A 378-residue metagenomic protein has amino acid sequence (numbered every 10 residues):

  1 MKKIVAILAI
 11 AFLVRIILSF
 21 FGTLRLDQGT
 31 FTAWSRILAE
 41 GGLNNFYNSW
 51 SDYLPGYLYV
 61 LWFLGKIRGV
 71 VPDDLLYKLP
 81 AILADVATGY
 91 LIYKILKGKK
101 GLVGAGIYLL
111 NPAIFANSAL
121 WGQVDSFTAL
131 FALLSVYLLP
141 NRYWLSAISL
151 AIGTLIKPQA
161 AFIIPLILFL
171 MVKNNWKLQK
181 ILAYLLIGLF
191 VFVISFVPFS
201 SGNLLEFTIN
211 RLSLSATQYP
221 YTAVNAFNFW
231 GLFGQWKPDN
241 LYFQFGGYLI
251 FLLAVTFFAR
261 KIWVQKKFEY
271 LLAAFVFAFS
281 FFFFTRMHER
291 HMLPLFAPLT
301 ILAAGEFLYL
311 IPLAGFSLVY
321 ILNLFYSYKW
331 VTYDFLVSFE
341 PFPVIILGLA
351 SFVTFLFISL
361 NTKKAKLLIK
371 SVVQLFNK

Functional and structural regions predicted by a protein language model:
A11, R211-F283, F357: Aromatic/glycine/proline-enriched transmembrane-helix motif characteristic of membrane-embedded glycan-assembly enzymes
F21-R36, N48-V60, Y219-F229: Extracytoplasmic catalytic/substrate-binding loops of multi-pass membrane glycan-assembly enzymes
P55, V70-A87, P238-L249: Loop-to-helix entry region of an early transmembrane alpha helix in multi-pass inner-membrane enzymes
L79-K99, L134, L252-I262: Transmembrane-helix motifs of polytopic, lipid-linked glycan transferases
A87, L91-K94, F127-Y143, P298-L299: Specific aromatic-rich, kink-prone transmembrane helix
F115-N117, S135-V136, W144-F169, F275-F283: Membrane-interface alpha helices of multi-pass inner-membrane proteins
I163-L189: Perimembrane helix-loop-helix junctions
S201, L205-A226, T256, A273 (+1 more regions): Transmembrane helical bundles and short interhelical boundary loops of multi-pass, membrane-embedded
